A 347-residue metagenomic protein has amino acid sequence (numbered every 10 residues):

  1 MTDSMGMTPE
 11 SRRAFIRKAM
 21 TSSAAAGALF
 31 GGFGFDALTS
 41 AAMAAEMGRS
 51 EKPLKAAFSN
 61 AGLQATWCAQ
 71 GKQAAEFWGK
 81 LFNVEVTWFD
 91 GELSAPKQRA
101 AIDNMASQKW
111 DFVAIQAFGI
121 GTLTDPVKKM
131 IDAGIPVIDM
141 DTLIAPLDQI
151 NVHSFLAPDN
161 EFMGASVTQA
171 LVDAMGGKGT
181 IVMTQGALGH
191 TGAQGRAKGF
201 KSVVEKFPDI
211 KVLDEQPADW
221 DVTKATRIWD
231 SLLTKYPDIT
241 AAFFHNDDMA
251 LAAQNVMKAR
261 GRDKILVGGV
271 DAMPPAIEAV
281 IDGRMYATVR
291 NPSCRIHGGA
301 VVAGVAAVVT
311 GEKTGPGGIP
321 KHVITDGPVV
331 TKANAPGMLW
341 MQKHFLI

Functional and structural regions predicted by a protein language model:
M1-A14, K18, S23-A41: N-terminal secretory signal peptides
E46-L54, T184, L188, V203 (+1 more regions): Hinge/cleft segment of the Venus flytrap/periplasmic-binding protein
G48-R49, P53-F82, V86-N104, Q108-W110 (+4 more regions): Extracytoplasmic "Venus flytrap"
R49-S50, Q98, F155-I181, K224-T226 (+2 more regions): Hydrophobic alpha-helical segments within soluble ligand-binding/sensing domains
A57-S59, T87-W88, A114-Q116, V137-M140 (+6 more regions): Structural recognition of the beta-strand scaffold that forms the well-ordered cores of secreted hydrolase catalytic
W67-F82, M163-V167, T191-I210, K224 (+4 more regions): Short, solvent-exposed amphipathic alpha-helices that sit in or adjacent to ligand/effector-binding or catalytic
A117-D132, F200, D214, A218-A279: Hydrophobic alpha-helical
I120-F162, A170, T180, M273-Y286 (+2 more regions): Flexible loop/hinge segments that line or gate small-molecule binding clefts
